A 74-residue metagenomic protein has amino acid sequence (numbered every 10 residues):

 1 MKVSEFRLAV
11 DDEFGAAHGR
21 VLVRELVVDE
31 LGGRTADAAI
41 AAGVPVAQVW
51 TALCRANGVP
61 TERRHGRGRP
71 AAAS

Functional and structural regions predicted by a protein language model:
M1-S74: C-terminal alpha-helical interaction appendages
